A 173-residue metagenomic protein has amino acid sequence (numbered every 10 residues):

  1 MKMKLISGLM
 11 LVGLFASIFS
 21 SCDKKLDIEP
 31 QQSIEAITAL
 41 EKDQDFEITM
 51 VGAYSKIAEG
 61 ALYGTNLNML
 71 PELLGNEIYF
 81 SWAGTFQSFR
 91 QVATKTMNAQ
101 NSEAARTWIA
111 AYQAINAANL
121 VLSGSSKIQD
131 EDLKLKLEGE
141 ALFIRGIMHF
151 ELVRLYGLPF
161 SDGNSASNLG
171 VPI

Functional and structural regions predicted by a protein language model:
M1-P30: Bacterial Sec-dependent N-terminal signal peptides
C22-N68, I128: Membrane-proximal, proline-rich intrinsically disordered regions
E35, S81-S102, S167-I173: Short, helix-capping/interhelical loops that line the mouth of catalytic, cofactor-, or ligand-binding pockets
A58-Y63, E77-S81, M148-P159: Secretory-pathway/luminal and periplasmic proteins that interact with or process carbohydrate-rich
N66-I78: An acidic, Gly/Ser/Thr/Pro-rich helix-cap/linker signature
Q87-Y156: Conserved, well-structured interaction surfaces
L155-I173: Short coil/linker segments at helix-helix boundaries
